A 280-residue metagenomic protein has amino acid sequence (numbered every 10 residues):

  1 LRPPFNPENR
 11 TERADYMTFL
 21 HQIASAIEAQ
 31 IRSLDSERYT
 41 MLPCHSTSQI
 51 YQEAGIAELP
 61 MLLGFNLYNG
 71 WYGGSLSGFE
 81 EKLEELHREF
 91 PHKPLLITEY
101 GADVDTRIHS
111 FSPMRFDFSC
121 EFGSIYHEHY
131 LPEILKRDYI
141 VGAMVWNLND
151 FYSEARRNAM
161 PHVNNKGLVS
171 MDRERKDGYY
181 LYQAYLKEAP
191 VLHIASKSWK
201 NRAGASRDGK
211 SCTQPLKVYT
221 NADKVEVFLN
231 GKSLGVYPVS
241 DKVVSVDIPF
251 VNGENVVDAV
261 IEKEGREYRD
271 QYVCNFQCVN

Functional and structural regions predicted by a protein language model:
L1-P238, D247-F250, V256, V260-E264: Extended substrate-binding grooves/exosites of carbohydrate-active enzymes
G265-V279: Edge beta-strands of extracellular beta-sandwich domains
